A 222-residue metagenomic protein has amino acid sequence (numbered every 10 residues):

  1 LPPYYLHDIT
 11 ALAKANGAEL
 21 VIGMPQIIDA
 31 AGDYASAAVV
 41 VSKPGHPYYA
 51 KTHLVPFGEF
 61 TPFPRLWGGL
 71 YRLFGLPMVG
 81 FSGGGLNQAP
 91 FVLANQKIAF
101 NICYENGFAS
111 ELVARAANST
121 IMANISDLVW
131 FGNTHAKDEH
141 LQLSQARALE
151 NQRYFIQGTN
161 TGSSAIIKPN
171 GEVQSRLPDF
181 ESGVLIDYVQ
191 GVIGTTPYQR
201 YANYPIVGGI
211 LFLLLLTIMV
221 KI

Functional and structural regions predicted by a protein language model:
L1-I222: Enzyme catalytic cores with a strong preference for nitrogen-chemistry domains
